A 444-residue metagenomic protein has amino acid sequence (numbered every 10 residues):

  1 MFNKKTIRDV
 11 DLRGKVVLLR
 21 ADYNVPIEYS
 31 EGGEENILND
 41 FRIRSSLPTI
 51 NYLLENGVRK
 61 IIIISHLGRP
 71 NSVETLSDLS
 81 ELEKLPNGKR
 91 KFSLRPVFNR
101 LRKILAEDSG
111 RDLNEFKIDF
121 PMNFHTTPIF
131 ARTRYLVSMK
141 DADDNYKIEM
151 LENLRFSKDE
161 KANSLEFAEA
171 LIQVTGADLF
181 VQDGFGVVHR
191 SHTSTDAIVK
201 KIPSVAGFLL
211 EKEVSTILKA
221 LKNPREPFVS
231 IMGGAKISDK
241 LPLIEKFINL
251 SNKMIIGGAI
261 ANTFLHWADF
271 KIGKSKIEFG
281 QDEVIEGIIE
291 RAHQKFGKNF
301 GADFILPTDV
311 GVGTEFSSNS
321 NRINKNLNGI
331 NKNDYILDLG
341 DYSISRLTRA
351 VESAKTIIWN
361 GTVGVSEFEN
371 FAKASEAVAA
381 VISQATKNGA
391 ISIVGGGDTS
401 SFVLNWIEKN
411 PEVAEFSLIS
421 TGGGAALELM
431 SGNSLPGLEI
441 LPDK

Functional and structural regions predicted by a protein language model:
M1-K444: Active-site loop-to-helix "anion-binding N-cap" substructures in soluble metabolic enzymes
